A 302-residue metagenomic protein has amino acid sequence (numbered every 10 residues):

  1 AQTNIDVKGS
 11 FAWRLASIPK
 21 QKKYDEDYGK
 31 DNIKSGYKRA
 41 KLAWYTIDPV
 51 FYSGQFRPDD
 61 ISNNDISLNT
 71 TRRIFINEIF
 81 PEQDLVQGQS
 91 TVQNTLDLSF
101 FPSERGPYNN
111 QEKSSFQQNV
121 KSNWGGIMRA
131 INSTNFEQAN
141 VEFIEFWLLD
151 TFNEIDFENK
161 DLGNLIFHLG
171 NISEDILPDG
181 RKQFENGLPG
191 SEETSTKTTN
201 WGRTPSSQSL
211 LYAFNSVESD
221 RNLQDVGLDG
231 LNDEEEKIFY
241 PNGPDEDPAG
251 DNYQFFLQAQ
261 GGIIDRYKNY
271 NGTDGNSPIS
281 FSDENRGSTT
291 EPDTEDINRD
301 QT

Functional and structural regions predicted by a protein language model:
A1-T302: Surface-exposed, low-hydrophobicity segments enriched in Gly/Pro/acidic/Ser residues that characterize the mature
